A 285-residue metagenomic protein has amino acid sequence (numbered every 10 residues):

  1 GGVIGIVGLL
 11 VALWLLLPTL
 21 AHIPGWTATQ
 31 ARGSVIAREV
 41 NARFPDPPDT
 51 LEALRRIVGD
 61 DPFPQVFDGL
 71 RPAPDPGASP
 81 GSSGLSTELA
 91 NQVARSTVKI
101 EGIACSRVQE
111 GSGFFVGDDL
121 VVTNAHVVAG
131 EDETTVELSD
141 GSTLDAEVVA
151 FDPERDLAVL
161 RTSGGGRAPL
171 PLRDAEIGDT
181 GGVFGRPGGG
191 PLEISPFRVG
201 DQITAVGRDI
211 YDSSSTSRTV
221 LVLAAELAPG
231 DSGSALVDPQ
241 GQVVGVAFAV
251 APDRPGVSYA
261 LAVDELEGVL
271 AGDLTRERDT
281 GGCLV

Functional and structural regions predicted by a protein language model:
G2-I23: Internal/C-terminal transmembrane anchor helices
L16-A37: Hydrophobic alpha-helical transmembrane segments in integral membrane proteins
R32-F114, E133, V269-A271, T275-V285: N-terminal activation segment of mature serine protease catalytic domains
D75-P76, T87, R167-L172, R186 (+1 more regions): Second-shell loop/turn segments in exported
A90-V93, F115, F151-P153, D174-E176 (+4 more regions): Extracellular/periplasmic catalytic domains that process cell-envelope and extracellular macromolecules
A94-K99, A158-P169, E193-L284: Active-site region of chymotrypsin-like
K99, A104-E110, G117-E193, R276-G281: Conserved active-site neighborhood of the chymotrypsin/trypsin-like protease fold
F114, D145-E147, F197-R198, A235: Residues located in well-ordered beta-strands
